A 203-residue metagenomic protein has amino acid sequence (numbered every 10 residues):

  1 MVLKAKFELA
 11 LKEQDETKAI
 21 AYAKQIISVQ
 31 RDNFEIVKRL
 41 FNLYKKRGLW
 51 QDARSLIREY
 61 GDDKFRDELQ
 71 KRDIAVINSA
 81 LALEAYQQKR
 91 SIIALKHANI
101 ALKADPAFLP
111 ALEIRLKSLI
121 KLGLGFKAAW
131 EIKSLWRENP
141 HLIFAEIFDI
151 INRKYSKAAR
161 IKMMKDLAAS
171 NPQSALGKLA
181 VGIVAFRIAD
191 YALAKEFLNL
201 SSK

Functional and structural regions predicted by a protein language model:
M1-K203: Repeat-based scaffolding regions
